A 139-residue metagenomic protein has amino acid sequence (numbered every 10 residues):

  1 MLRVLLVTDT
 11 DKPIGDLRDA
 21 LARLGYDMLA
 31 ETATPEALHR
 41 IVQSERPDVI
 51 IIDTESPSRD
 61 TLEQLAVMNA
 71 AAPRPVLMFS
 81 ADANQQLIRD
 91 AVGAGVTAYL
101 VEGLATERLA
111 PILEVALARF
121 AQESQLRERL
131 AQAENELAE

Functional and structural regions predicted by a protein language model:
M1-P13, L17-L21, I50: Conserved acidic segment of CheY-like receiver
I14, T34-H39, D48-M68, A83-N84: Conserved phosphotransfer microenvironments
G25-T34, I41: Short hydrophobic/Thr-rich beta-strand motif most characteristic of the beta2 strand and flanking loop of CheY-like
Q86-L87, L104-L113: C-terminal output helix
R119-E139: CheY-like receiver
